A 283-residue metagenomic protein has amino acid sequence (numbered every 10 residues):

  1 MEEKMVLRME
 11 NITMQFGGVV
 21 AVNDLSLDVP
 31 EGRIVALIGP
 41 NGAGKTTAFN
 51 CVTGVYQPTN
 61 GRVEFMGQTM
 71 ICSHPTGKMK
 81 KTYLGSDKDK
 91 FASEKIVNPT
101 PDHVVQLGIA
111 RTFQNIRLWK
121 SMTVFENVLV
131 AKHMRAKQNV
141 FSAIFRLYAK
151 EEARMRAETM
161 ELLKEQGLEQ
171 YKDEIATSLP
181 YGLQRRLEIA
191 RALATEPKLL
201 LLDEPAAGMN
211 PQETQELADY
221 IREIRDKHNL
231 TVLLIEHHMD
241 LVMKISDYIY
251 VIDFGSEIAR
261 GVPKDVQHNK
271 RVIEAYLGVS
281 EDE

Functional and structural regions predicted by a protein language model:
E2-E283: Glycine-rich phosphate-binding loops of nucleotide-dependent enzymes
